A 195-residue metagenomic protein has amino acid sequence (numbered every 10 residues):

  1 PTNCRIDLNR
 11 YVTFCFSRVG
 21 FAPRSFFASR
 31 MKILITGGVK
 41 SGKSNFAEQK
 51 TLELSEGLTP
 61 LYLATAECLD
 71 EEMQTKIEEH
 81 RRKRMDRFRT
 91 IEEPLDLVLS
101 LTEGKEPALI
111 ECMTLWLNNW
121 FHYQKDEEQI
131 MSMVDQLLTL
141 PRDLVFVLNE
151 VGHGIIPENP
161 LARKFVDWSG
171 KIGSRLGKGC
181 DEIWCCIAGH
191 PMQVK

Functional and structural regions predicted by a protein language model:
C4-L8, S17, F27: Short hydrophobic targeting helices and cationic amphipathic motifs that mediate membrane/organellar targeting
K32-L101: Conserved P-loop
L58-L61, E106, D143, E182: Residues at the starts of beta-strands that form the adenosine-phosphate
Y62-A64, I110, F146, C185: Structural beta-sheet core signal
D86-Q129: Helix-adjacent hinge/juxtasegments
L115-K195: Replace "adjacent to P-loop NTPase cores in ATP/GTP-dependent enzymes" with "adjacent to NTP-binding cores
